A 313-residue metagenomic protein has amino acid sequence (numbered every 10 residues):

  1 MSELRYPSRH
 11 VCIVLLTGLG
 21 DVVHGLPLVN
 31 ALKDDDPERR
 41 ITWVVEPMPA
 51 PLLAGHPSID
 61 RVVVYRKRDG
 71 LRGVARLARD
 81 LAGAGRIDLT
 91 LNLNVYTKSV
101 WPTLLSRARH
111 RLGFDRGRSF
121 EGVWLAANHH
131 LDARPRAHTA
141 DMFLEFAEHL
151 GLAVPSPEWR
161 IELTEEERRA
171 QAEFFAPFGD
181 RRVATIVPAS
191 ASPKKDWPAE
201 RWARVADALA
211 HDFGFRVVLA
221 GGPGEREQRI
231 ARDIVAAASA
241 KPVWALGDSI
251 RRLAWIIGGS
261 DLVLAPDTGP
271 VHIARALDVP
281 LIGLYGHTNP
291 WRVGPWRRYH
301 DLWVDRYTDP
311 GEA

Functional and structural regions predicted by a protein language model:
M1-A313: Catalytic machinery of carbohydrate-active enzymes, primarily nucleotide-sugar-dependent glycosyltransferases
